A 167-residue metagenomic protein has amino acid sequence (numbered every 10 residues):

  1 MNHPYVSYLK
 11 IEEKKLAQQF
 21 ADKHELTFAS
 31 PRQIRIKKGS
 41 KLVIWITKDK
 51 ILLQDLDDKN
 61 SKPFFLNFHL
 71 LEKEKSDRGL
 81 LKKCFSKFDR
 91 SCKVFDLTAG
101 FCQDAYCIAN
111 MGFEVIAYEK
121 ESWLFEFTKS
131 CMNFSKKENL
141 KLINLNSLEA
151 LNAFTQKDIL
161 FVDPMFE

Functional and structural regions predicted by a protein language model:
M1-K93, N110: S-adenosyl-L-methionine
R90, M111-E114, F154-K157: Short glycine/proline-enriched coil/turn segments at helix->beta-strand junctions
K93, E114, N139: Residues at the starts of beta-strands that form the adenosine-phosphate
L97: Conserved beta-strand/loop positions that form the S-adenosyl-L-methionine
G100, M165: Conserved glycine-rich SAM-binding loop
F101-F113: Conserved SAM-binding loop of SAM-dependent methyltransferases across substrates and taxa, primarily the Class I
Y118-V162: S-adenosyl-L-methionine
